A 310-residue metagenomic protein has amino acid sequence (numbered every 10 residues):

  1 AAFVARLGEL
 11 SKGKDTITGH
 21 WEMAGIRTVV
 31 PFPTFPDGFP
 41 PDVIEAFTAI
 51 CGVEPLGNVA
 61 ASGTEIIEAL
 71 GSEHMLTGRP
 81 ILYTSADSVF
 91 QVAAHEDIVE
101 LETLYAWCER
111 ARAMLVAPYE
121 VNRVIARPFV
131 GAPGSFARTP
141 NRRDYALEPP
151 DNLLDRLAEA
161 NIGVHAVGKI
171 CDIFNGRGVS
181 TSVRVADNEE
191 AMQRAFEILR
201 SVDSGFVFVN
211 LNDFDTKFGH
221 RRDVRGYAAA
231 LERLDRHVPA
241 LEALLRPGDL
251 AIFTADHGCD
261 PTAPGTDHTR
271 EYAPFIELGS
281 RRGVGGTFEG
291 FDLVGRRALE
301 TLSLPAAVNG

Functional and structural regions predicted by a protein language model:
A1-G310: Feature captures the catalytic ectodomains and active-site-proximal regions of enzymes that hydrolyze or transfer
